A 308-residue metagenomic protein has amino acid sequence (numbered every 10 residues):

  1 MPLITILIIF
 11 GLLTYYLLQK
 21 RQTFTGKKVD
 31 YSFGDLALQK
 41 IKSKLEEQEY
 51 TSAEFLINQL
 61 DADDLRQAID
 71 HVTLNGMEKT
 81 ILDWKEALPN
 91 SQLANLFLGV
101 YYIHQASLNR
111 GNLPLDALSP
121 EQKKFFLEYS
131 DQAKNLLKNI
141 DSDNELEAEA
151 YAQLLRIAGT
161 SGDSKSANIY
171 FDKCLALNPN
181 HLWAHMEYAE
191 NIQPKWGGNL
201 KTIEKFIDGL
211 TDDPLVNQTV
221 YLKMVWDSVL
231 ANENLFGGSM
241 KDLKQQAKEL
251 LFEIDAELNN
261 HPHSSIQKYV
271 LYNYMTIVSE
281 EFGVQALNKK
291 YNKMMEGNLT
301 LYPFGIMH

Functional and structural regions predicted by a protein language model:
M1-L7: Feature marks short, highly hydrophobic, charge-poor N-terminal signal-anchor/signal peptide-like helices that anchor
F10, Y269-H308: Extended, charged low-complexity segments that frequently continue into or abut oligomerization scaffolds
L12-K20: Alpha-helical transmembrane segments
K20-N75: N-terminal leader/linker segments that initiate helical-solenoid repeat arrays
T51, F55-L88, V100-L177, W183-D213 (+3 more regions): Short coil/linker segments at helix-helix boundaries
L93, E149, Y269-V270: Residue register of alpha-helical TPR repeats
L215-S228, H263-I277: Amphipathic alpha-helical protein-interaction segments enriched in hydrophobic
K248-S265: C-terminal luminal/periplasmic domains and tails of membrane-associated envelope-modifying transferases
